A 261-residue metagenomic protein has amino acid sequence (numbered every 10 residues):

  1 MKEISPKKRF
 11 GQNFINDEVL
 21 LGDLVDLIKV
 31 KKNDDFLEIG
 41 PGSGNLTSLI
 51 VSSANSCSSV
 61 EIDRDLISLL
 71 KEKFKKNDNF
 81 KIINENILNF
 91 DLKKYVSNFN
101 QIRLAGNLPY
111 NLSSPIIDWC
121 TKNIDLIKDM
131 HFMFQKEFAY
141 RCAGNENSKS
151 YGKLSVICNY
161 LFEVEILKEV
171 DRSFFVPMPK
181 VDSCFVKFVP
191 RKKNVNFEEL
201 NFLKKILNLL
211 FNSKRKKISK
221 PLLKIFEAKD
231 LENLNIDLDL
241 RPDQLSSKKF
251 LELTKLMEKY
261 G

Functional and structural regions predicted by a protein language model:
M1-K205, L209, K248-E252, G261: Catalytic cores of RNA-modifying enzymes
P190, L207-G261: C-terminal lobe and adjacent flexible extensions of AdoMet/dcAdoMet transferase-like proteins
